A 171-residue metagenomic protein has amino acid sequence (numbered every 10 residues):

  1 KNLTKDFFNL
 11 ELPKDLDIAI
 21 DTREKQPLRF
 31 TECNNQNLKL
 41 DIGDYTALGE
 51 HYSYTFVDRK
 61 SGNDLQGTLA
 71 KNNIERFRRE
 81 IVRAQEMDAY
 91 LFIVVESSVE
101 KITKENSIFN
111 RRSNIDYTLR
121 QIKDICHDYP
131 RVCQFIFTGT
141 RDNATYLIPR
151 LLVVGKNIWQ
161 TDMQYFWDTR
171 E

Functional and structural regions predicted by a protein language model:
K1-S53, D64-E171: Non-catalytic C-terminal interaction segments of nucleic acid-processing enzymes
T55-S61: Conserved catalytic cores of phosphodiester-cleaving nucleases, focusing on short active-site segments
